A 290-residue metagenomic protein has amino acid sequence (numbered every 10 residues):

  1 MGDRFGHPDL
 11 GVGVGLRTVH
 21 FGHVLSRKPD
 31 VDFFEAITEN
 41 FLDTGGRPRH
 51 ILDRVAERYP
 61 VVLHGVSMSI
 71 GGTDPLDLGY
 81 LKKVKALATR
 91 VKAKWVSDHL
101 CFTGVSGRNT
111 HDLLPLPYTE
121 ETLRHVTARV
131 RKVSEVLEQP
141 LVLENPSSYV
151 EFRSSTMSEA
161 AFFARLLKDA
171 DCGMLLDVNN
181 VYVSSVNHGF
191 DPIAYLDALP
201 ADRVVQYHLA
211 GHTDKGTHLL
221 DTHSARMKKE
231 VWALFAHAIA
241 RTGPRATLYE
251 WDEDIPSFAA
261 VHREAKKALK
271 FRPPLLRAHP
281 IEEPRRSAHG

Functional and structural regions predicted by a protein language model:
M1-A86: N-terminal pre-domain/capping segments
F21-L25, F152-K168, S184-D197, A259-H262: Distinct, well-ordered alpha-helical segments
L25-P29, G46-L63, G79-K94, V133-V136 (+3 more regions): Acidic (Asp/Glu)-rich catalytic clusters
F34, V96, D177, Y207 (+1 more regions): Conserved, mostly hydrophobic/aromatic
T38-H50, S69-G79, Y149-M157, Y182-G189 (+2 more regions): Acidic-and-aromatic substrate-binding clefts and catalytic sites of carbohydrate-active enzymes
G45, P75, L113-T119, L123 (+1 more regions): Gly/Pro-rich active-site loop or hairpin
D77-M174: Active-site acidic/histidine proton-transfer and metal-coordination neighborhood in alpha/beta enzyme cores
F258-R285: C-terminal helical cap(s) of enzyme catalytic domains, especially alpha/beta-barrels
